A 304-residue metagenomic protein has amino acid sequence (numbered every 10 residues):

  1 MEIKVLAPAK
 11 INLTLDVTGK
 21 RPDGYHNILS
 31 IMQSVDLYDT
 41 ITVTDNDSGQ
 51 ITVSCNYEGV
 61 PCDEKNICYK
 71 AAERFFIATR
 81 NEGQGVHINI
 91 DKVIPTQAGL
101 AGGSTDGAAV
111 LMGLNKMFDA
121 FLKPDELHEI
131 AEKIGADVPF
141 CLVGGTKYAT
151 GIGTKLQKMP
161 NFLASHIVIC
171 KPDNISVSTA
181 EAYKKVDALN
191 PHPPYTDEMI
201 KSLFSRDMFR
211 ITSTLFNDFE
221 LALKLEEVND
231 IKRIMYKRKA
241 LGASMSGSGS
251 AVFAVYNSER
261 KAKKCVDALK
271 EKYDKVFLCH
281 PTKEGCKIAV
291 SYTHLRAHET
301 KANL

Functional and structural regions predicted by a protein language model:
M1-A98, K116-D125, N161-F162, K171-I175: ATP-binding N-lobe of GHMP and related small-molecule kinases
L13, I41, C68, G103 (+4 more regions): Residue-level signal for inorganic ion chemistry
Q33-S34, E132-K133, P139-L142, K158-L163 (+1 more regions): Solvent-exposed alpha-helices and their adjacent loops that cap or buttress functional pockets in soluble metabolic
Q84, L111-Y148: Contiguous, small/hydrophobic- and glycine-enriched helical/loop subdomains that border and often "cap" functional
N89-F118, A136, L241-Y256: Glycine/serine-rich anion-binding loops at beta->alpha junctions that coordinate negatively charged ligand groups
V143, Y148, T154-G242, N257-R260 (+2 more regions): Conserved, helical-rich catalytic subdomain that frames metal- and/or nucleotide-binding sites in enzyme alpha/beta
L269-F277: A common structural junction motif
T293-T300: Conserved small/polar residues in nucleotide/adenosyl-binding loops
